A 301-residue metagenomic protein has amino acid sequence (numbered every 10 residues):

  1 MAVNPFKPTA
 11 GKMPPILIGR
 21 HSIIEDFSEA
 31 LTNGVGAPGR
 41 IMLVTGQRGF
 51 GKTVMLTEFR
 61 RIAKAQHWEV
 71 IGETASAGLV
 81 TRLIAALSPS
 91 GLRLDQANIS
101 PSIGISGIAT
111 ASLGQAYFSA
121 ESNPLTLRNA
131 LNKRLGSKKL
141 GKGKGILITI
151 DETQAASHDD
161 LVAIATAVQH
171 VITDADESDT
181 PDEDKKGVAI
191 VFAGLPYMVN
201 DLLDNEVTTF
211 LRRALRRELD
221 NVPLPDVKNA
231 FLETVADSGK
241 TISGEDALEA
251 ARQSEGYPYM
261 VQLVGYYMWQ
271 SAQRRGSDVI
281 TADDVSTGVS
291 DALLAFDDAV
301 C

Functional and structural regions predicted by a protein language model:
M1-M42, A86-P89, T173-D184: A short, basic N-terminal segment
P38-E58: Walker A/P-loop nucleotide-binding motif
L43, T57-L79, I146: Conserved catalytic segments around the Walker B and adjacent sensor/switch elements of P-loop NTPase domains
A65, V70, V80-L113: Conserved NTP-binding/hydrolysis module of P-loop NTPases
Y117-Y197, N205-V207: Conserved Walker B catalytic segment
D204-D220: A short helix-turn-beta junction within AAA+ P-loop NTPase domains corresponding to the substrate/partner-engaging
L219-D246, V264: Conserved small helical "lid"/interfacial subdomain of P-loop NTPases
R252, G256, M260-C301: Winged-helix-like regulatory helical subdomains adjacent to P-loop NTPase cores
